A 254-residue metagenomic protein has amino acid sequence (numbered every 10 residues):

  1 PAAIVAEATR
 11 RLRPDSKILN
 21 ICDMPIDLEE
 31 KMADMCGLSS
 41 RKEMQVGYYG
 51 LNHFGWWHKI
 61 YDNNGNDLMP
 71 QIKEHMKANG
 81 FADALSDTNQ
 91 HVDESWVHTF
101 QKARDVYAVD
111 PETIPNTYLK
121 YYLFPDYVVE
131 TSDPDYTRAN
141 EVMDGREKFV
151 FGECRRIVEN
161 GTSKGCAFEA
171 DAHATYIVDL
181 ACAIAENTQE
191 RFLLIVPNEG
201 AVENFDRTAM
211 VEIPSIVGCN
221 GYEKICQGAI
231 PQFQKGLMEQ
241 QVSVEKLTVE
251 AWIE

Functional and structural regions predicted by a protein language model:
P1-S16: Rossmann-fold NAD(P)-binding glycine/threonine-rich loop
A2-A6, L28, G200-E203: Flexible loop/turn segments at secondary-structure boundaries
A3, D23-M24, L51: An acidic- and aromatic-residue-enriched active-site/binding cleft used to recognize and process polar
D15-E29: Short, acidic/small-residue loops that bind anionic groups at enzyme active sites
A33-E254: Long, compositionally biased stretches enriched for glycine and/or charged residues
